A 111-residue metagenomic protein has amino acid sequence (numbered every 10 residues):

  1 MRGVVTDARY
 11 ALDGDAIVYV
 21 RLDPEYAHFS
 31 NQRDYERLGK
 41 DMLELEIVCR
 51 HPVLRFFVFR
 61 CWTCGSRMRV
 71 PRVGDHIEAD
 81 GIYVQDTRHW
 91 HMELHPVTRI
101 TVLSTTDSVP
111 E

Functional and structural regions predicted by a protein language model:
R2-E111: OB-fold single-stranded nucleic acid-binding module
